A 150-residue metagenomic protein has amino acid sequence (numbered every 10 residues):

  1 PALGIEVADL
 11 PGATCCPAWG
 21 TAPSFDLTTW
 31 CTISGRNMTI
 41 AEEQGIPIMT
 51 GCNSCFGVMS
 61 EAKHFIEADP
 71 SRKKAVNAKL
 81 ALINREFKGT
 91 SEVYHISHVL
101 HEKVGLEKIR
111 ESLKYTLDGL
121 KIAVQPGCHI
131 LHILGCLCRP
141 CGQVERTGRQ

Functional and structural regions predicted by a protein language model:
P1-Q150: Iron-sulfur cluster-binding electron-transfer modules in prokaryotic oxidoreductases
